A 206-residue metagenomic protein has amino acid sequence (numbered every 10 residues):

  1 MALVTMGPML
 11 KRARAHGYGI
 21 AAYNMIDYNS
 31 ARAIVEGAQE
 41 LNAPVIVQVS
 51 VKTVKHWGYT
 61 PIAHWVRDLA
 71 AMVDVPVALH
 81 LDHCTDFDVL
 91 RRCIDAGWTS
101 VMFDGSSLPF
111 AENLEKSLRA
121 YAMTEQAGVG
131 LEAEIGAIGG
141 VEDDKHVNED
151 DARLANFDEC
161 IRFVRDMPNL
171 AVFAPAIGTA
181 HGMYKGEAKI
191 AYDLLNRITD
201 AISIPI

Functional and structural regions predicted by a protein language model:
V4-A15, Y28-K52, Y59-P76, C84-P205: Alpha/beta enzyme core
A21-M25, N29: N-terminal pre-domain/capping segments
